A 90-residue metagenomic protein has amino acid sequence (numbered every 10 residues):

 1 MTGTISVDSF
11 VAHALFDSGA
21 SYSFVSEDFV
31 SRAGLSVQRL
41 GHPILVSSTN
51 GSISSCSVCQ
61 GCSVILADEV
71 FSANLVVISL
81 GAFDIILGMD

Functional and structural regions predicted by a protein language model:
M1-D90: Aspartic protease
